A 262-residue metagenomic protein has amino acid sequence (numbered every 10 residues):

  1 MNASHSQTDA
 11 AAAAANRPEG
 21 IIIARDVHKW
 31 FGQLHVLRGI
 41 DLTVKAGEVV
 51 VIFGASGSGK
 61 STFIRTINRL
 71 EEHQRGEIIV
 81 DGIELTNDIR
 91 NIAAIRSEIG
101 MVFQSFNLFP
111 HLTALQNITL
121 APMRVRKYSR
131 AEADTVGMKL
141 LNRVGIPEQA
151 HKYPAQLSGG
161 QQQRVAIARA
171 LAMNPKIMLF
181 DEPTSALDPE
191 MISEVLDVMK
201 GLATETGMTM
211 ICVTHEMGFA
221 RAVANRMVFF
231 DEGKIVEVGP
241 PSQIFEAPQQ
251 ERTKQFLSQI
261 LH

Functional and structural regions predicted by a protein language model:
N2-H5, V238, S242-H262: C-terminal boundary and immediately downstream tail of ABC-type ATPase nucleotide-binding domains
H5-A14: A short, compositionally biased domain-edge/stem linker segment
R17-P241: ABC family nucleotide-binding domain
